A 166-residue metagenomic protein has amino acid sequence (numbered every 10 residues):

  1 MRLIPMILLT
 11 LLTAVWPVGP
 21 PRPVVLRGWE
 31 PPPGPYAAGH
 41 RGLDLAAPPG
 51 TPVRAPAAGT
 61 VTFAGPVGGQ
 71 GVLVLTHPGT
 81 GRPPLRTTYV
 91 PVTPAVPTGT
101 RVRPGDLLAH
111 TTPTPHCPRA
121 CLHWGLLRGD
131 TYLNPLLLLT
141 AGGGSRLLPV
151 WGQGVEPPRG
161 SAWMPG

Functional and structural regions predicted by a protein language model:
R2, A14-P21, A46, P97-R103 (+1 more regions): Acidic, glycine-rich catalytic/binding loops that coordinate metals and/or anionic ligands
I4-L11: Sec-dependent N-terminal signal peptides
P21, G39-R41, P49, A57 (+4 more regions): Envelope-exposed proteins and targeting segments
V24-P56: Short glycine/threonine/proline-enriched tight-turn/helix- or strand-capping micro-motif at secondary-structure
G28, A64-G65, T111: Residue-level recognition of beta-strand microenvironments
L45, V72-L75, V102-C117, L122-W124: Short hydrophobic beta/alpha edge segments that flank linear recognition/processing sites
P52-V61, A95-T111: Short, well-structured beta-strand-loop connectors
A55-P94: Zn2+-dependent peptidoglycan hydrolase active-site motif and core
